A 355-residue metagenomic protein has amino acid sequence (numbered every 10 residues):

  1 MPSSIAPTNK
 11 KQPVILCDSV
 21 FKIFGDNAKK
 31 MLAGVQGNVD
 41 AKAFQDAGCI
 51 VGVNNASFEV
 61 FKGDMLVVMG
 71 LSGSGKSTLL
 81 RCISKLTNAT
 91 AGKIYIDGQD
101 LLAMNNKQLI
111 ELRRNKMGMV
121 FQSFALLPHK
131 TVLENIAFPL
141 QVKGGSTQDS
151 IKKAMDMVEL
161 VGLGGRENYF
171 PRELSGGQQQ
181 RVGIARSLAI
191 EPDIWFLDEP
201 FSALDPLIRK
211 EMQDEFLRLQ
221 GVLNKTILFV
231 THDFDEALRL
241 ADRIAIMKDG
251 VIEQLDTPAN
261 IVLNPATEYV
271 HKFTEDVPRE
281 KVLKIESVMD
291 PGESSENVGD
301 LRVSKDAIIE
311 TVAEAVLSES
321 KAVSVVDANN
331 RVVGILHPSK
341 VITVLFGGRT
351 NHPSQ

Functional and structural regions predicted by a protein language model:
L16, A33-K42, Q99-D100, Q148-G165: Conserved ABC ATPase "signature" region
S84: Helix-to-loop junction immediately C-terminal to a conserved catalytic motif
G92-D100: Conserved ABC transporter NBD signature motif
F170-L174, Q178: Conserved ABC ATPase signature
A189-D193: A short, proline-enriched helix->beta-strand linker immediately N-terminal to the Walker B motif in ABC-type P-loop
L255-D256, N264, I335: ABC ATPase "signature
V298-N329, H337-Q355: The conserved cystathionine-beta-synthase
